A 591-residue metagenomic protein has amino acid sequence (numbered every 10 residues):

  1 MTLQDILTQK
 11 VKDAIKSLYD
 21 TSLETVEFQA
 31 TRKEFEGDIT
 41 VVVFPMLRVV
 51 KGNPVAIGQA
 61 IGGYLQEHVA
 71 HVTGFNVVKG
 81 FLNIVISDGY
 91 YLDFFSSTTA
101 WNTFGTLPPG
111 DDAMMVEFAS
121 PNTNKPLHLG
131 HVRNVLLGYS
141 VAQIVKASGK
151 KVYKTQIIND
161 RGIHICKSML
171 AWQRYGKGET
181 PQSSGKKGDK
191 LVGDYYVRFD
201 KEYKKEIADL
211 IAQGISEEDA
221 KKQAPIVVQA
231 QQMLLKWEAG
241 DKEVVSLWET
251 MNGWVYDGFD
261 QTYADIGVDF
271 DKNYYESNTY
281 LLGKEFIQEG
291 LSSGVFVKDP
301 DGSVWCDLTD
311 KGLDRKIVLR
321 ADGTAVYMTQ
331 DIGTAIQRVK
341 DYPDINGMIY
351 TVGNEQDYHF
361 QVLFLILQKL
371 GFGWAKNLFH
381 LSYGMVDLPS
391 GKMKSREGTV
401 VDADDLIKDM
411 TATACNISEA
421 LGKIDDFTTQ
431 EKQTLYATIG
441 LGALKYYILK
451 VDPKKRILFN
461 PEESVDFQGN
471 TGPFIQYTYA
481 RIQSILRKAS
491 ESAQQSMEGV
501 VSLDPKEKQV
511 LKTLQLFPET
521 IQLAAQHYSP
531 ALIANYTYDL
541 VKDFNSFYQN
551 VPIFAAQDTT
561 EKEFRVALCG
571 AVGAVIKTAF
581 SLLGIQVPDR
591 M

Functional and structural regions predicted by a protein language model:
M1-L92, P108-M591: Non-catalytic interaction-recognition regions
Y91-L107: Short loop/hinge segments at the start of secondary-structure elements
